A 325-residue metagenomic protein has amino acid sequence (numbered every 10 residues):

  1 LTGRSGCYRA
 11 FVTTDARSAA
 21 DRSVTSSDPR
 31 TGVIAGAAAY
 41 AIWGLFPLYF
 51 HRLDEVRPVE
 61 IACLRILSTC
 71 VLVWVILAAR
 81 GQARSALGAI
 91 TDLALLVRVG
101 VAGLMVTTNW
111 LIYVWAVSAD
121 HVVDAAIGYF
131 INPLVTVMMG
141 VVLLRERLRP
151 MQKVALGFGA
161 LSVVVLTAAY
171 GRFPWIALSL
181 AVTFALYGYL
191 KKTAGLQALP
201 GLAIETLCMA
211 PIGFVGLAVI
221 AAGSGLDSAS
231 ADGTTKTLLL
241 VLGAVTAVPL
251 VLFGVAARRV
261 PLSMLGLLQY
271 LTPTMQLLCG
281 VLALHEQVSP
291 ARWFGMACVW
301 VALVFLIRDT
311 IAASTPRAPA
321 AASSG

Functional and structural regions predicted by a protein language model:
T2-A38, V71-V101, P150, L202 (+3 more regions): Membrane-interface interhelical linkers
Y8-C63, L161-T193, C279, A318-G325: Glycine-/small-residue-enriched transmembrane alpha-helix faces in small-molecule transporters and effluxers
T13-D15, A168, F173, Y270-G325: C-terminal-most transmembrane helix of multi-pass membrane proteins
A16-R17, V73, M151-T167, L178-V182 (+1 more regions): Hydrophobic transmembrane alpha-helices of multi-pass small-molecule transport proteins
A41-L45, Y49, G100-V117, S179-L190 (+3 more regions): Hydrophobic alpha-helical transmembrane segments of multi-pass membrane transport proteins, especially secondary
E55-E60, L111-G128, V251-L268, Q287: Structural motif at transmembrane-helix junctions in multi-pass transporters
W115, N132-Q152, T274-W293: C-terminal transmembrane-helix exit sites in multi-pass transporters
I127-I131, A198-C208, A247-L282: Helix-helix packing/entry segments at the starts of transmembrane helices
